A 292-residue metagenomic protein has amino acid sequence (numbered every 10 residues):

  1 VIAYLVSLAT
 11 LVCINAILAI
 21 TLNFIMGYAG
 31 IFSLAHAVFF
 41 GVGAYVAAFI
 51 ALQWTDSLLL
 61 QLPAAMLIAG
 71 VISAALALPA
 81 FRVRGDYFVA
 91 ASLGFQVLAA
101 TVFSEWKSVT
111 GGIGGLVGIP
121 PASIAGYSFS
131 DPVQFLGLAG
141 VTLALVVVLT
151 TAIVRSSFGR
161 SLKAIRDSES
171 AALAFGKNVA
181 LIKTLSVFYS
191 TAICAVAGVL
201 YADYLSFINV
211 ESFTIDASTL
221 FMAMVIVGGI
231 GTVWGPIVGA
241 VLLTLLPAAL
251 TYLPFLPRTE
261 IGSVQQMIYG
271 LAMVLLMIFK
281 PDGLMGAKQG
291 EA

Functional and structural regions predicted by a protein language model:
V1-A292: Transmembrane alpha-helices and adjacent helix-loop boundaries
